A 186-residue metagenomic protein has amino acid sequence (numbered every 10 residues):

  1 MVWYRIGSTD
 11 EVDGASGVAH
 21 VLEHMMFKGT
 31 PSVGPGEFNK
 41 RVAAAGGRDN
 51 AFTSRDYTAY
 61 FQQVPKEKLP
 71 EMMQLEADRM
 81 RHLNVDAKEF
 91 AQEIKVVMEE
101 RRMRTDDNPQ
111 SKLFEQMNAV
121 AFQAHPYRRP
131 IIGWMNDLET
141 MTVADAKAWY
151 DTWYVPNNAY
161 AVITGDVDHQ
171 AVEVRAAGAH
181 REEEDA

Functional and structural regions predicted by a protein language model:
M1-Q63, R129-I132: M16/MPP (pitrilysin/insulinase) zinc-metallopeptidase core fold and M16-derived inactive scaffolds
N39-A186: Charge-rich, well-structured scaffold segments of protease-associated domains
